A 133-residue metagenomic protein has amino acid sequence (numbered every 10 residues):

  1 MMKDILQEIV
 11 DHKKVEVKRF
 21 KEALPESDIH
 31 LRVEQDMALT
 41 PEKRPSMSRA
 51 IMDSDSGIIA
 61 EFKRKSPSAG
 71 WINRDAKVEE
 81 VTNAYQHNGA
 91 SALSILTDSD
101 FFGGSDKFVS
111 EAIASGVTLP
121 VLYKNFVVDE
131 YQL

Functional and structural regions predicted by a protein language model:
M2-N73: An N-cap/entry alpha-helix motif that binds or orients negatively charged groups
Q7, E79-N83, S110: Alpha-helical segments flanking ligand/cofactor-binding loops in enzyme cores
K14, D98, F126: Flexible loop residues that form catalytic and substrate-binding hotspots at small-molecule/glycan-binding clefts
P41-I59, G103-V128: Alpha-helix-loop-beta-strand connector modules within alpha/beta enzyme cores
E61-K65, I72-A76, F102, Y123-Y131: Glycine-rich beta-to-alpha transition loops that act as phosphate-gripper elements at the mouths of alpha/beta enzyme
I72-L96, S115-G116, Y131-L133: Alpha/beta enzyme core
G89, L93-D106, S110: A mid-sequence interfacial segment
